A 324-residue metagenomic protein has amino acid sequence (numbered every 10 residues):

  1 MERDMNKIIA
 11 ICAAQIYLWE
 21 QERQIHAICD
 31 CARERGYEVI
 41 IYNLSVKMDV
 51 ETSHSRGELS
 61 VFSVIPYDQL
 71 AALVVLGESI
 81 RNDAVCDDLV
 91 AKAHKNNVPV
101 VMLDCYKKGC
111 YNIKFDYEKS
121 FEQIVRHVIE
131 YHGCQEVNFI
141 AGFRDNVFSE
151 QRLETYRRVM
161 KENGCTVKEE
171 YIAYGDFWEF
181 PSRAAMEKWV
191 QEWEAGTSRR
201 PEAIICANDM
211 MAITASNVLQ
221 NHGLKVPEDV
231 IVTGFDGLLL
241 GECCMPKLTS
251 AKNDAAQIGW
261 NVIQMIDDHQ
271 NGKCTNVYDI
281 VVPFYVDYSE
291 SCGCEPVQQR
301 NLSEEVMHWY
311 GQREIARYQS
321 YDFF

Functional and structural regions predicted by a protein language model:
M1-V50, R56-F324: Bacterial carbohydrate/catabolite-sensing allosteric modules
